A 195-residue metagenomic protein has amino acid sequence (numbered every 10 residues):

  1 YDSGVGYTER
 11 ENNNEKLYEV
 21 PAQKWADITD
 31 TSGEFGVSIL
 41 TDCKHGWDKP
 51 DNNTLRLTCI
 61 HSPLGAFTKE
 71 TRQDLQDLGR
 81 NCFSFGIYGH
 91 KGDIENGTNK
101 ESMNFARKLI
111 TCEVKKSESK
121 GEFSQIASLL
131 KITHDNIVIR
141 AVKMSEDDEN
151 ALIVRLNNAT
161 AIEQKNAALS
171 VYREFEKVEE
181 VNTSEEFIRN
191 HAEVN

Functional and structural regions predicted by a protein language model:
Y1-N195: C-terminal (or distal) subdomains of carbohydrate-active enzymes
